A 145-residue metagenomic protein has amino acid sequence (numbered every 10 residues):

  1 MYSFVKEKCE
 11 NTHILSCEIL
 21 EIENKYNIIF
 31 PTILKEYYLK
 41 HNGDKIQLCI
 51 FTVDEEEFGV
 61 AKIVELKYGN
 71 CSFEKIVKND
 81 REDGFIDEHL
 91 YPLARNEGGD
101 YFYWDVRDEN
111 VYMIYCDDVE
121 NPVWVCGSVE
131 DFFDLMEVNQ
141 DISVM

Functional and structural regions predicted by a protein language model:
M1-D100, S143-M145: A surface-exposed partner-binding patch
D100-Y103, P122: Short, well-ordered, mixed-charge alpha-helical segments that flank or form enzyme active sites
D105-D108: Short acidic-glycine loop/turn motifs at beta-strand connectors
C116-E120: Short, solvent-exposed aromatic-acidic interface loops
N121-S143: Compact, glycine/acidic-enriched structural inserts
